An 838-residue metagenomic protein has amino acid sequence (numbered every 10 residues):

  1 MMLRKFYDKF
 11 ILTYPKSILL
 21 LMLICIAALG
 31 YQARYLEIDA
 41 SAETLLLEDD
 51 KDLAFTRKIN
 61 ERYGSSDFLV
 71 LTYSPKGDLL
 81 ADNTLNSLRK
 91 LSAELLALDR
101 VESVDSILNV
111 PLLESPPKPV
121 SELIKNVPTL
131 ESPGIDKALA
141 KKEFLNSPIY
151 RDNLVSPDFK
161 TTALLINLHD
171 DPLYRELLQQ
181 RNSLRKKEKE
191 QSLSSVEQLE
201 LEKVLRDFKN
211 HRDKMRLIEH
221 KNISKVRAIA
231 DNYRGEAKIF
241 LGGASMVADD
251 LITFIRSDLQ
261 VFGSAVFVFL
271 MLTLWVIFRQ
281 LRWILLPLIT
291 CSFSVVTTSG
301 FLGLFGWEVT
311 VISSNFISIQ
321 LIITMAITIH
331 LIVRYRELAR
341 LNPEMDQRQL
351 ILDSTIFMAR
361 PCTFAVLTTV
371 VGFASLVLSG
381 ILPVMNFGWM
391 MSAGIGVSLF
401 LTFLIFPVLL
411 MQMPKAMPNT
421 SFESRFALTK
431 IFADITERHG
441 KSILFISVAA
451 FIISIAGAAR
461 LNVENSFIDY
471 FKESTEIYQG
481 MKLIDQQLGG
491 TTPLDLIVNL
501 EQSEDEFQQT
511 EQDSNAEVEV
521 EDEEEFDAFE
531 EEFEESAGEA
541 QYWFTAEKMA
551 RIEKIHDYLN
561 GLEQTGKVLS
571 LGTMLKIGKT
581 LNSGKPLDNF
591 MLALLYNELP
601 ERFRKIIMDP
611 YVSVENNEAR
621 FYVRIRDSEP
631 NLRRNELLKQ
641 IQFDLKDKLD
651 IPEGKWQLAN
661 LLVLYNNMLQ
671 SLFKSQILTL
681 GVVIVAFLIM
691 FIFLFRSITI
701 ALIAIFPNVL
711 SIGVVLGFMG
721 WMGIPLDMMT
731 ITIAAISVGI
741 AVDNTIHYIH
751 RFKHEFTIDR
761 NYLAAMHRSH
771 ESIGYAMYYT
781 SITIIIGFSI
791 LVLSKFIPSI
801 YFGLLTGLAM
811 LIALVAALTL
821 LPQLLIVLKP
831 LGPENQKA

Functional and structural regions predicted by a protein language model:
M1-A40, T44, R57, L130 (+3 more regions): Membrane-embedded transmembrane helical bundles of large multi-pass transporters/channels
P15, Y63-D67, A93-L108, R234-A237 (+4 more regions): Structural motif
D39-S106, V498, S503-N515, Q541: Juxtamembrane extramembrane loops of integral membrane proteins
R57, E61, G134-V276, Q280 (+4 more regions): Extracytoplasmic
D67-P75, T161-N167, T492-L500, D505 (+2 more regions): Active-site-flanking beta-strand signature of metal-NTP-handling nucleotidyl enzymes and homologous cyclase-like
Y73-T161, I166-L177, R216-K221, S514 (+4 more regions): Non-transmembrane, solvent-exposed regions of membrane trafficking/translocation machinery
K125, E176-D213, E504-Q541: Intrinsically disordered, low-complexity segments enriched in small/polar residues
I435, H439-N589: Juxtamembrane segments of multi-pass membrane proteins
